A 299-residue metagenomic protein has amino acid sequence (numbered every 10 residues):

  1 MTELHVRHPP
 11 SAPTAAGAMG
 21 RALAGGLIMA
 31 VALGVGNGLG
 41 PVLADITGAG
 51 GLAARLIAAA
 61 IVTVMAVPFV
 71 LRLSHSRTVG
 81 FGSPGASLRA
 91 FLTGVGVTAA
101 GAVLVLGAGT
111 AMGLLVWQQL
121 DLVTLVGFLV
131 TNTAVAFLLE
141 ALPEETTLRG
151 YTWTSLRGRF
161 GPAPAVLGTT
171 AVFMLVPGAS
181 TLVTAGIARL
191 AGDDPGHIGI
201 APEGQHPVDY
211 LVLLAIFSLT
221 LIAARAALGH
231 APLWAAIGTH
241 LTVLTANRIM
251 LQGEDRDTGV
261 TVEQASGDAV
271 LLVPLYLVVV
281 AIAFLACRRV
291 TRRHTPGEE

Functional and structural regions predicted by a protein language model:
M1-L88, V103-L106, L190-G192, R225-A227 (+1 more regions): N-terminal, membrane-interfacial amphipathic/helix-forming hydrophobic leader that caps and precedes the first
H5, A44-L52, S76-T146, W153-R159 (+2 more regions): Juxtamembrane helix-loop-helix connectors linking adjacent transmembrane helices in multi-pass membrane enzymes
L23-L27, F91-G96, V130, A163-G168 (+3 more regions): Hydrophobic alpha-helical transmembrane segments
L27-V31, V95-A108, A136-E140, A165-A179 (+1 more regions): Alpha-helical transmembrane segments of multi-pass integral membrane proteins
I46-A58, F160-V172, Q205, A231-A235 (+1 more regions): Membrane-interface starts of transmembrane alpha-helices
T131-P143, A201-F217, L271-V278: Hydrophobic alpha-helical transmembrane segments
P143-T170, M174-L175, A226-A231: Membrane-interface helix/loop boundary segments of multi-pass membrane proteins
T170, D194-A265: Functionally important transmembrane alpha-helices
